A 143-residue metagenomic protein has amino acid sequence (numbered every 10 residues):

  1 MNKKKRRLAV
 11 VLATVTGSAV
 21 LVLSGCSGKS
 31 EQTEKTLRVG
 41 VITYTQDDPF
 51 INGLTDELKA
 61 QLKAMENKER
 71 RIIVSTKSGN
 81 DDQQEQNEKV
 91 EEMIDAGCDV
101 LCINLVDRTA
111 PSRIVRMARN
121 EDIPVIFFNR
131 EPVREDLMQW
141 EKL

Functional and structural regions predicted by a protein language model:
M1-R38, I94-D95, R116-I123: Short, low-complexity disordered leader/linker segments with a strong preference for bacterial N-terminal type II
L8-V10, A64, E91-I94, R134-D136: Composition-driven detection of intrinsically disordered, low-complexity segments
C26, N87-E88, R113: A generic local structural motif
K29-S30, K63-E69, W140: Alpha-helix termini
R38-Q61, M65, S75-E92, A96-C98 (+1 more regions): Extracytoplasmic "Venus flytrap"
N67-I72, I123: Short glycine/serine/threonine/alanine-rich loop segments
D99-V100, P124: Structural signature of beta-strand start/N-cap positions in the alpha/beta core of ABC transporter nucleotide-binding
V106-L143: Flexible loop/hinge segments that line or gate small-molecule binding clefts
